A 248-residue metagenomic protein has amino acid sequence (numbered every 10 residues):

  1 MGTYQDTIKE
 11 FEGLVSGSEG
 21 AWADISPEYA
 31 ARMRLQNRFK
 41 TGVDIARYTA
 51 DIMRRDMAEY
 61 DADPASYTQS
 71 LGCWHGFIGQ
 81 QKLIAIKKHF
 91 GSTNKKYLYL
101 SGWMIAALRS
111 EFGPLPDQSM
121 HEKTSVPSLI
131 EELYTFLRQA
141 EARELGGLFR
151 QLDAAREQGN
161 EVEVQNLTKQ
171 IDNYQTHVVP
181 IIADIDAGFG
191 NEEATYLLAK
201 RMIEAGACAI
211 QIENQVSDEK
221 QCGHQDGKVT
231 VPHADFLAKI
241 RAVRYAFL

Functional and structural regions predicted by a protein language model:
G2-G76, I84-K88, F149-T176: N-terminal amphipathic alpha-helix/helix-capping segment at the start of soluble metabolic enzymes
D24-S26, A30-A31, L35, L108 (+4 more regions): Conserved catalytic or regulatory cores that recognize and/or transform ribose-phosphate-containing ligands
F39, M104, G113-L237: Active-site beta->alpha loop and helix N-cap motifs at the rims of alpha/beta catalytic domains
R54-M57, H233-L248: Internal, glycine-rich beta/alpha segment that forms the wall or movable "lid" of small-molecule/cofactor binding
Y67-G76, K96-L100, V179-I185, C208-I212: Hydrophobic faces of well-ordered beta-strands that scaffold small-molecule active sites in alpha/beta enzyme cores
F77-I105, G206: Catalytic domains of carbohydrate-active enzymes, especially glycoside hydrolases
L83-F90, L133, M202, V243: Generic structural signal for hydrophobic
